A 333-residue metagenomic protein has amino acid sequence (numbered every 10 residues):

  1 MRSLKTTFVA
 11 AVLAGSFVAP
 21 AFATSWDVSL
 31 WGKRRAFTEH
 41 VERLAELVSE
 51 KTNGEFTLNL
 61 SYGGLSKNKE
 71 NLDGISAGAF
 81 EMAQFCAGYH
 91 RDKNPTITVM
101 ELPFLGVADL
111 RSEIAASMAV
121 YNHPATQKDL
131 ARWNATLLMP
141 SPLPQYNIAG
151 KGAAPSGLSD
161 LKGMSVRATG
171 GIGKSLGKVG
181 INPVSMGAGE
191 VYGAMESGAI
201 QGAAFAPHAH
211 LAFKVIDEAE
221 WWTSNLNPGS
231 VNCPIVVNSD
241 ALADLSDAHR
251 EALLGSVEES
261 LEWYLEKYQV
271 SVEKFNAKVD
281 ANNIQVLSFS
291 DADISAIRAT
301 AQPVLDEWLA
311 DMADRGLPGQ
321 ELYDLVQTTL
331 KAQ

Functional and structural regions predicted by a protein language model:
M1-V9: Bacterial N-terminal signal peptides that target proteins for export
V9, A23-E113, Y121, A125-Q333: N-terminal secretory/targeting leader peptides
V9-S16: Bacterial N-terminal signal peptides
F17-A23: Sec/Tat signal peptide C-region and signal peptidase I cleavage site
S117: Cys/His-rich zinc-coordinating modules
